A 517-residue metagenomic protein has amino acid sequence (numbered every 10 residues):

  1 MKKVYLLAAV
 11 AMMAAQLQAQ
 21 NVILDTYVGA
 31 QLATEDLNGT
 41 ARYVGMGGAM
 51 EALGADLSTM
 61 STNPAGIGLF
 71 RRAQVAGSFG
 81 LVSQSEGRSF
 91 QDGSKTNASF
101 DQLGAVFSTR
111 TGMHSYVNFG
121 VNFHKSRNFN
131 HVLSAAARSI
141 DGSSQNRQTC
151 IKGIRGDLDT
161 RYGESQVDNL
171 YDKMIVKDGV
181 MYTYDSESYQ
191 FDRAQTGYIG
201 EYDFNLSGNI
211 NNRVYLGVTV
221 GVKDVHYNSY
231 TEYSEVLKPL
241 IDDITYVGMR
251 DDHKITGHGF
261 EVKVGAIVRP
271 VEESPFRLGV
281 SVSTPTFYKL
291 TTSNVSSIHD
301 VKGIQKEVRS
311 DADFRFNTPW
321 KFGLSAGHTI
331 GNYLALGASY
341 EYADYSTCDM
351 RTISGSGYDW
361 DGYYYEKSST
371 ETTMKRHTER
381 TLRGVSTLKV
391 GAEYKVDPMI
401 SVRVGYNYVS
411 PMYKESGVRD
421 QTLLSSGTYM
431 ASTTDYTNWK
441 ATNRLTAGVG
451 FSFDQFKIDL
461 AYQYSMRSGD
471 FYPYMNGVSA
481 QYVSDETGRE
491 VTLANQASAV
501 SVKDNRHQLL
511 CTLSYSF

Functional and structural regions predicted by a protein language model:
M1-I23, L513, F517: Bacterial Sec-dependent N-terminal signal peptides
A9, F70, N228: Active-site-proximal flexible loops/turns
A11-M12, R72, E341: Hydrophobic alpha-helical membrane-insertion segments
Q20-N38, V106-F517: Outer-membrane beta-barrel porins/channels
Q31-E51: N-terminal targeting signals for Sec/Tat export/insertion, comprising classic cleavable signal peptides
A41, L53-T62, I67-S139, G197-G200: Outer-membrane beta-barrel translocator/receptor signature
G47, E51-S58, L206: Long, acidic, intrinsically disordered low-complexity segments
